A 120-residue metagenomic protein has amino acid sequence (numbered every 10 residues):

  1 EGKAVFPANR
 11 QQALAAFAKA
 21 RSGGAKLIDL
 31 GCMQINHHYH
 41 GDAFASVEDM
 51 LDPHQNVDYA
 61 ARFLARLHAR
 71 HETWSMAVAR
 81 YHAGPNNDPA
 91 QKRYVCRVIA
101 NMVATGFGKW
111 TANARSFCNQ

Functional and structural regions predicted by a protein language model:
A4-Q120: Non-catalytic cell-wall polysaccharide-engagement segments
